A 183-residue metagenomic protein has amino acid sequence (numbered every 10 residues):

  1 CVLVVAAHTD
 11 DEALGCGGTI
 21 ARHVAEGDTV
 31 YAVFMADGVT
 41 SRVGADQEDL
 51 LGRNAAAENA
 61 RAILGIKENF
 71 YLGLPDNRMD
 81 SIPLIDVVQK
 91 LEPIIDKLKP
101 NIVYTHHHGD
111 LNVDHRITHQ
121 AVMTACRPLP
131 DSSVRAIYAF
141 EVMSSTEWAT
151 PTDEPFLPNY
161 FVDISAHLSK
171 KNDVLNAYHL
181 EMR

Functional and structural regions predicted by a protein language model:
C1-V5, R22, E26, G44-E48 (+3 more regions): Metal-dependent de-N-acetylase/amidase catalytic core
A6-V24: Di-metal (Zn2+ and/or Mg2+/Mn2+) metal-binding site signature of metallo-dependent hydrolases with the MBL/beta-CASP
D10, P75-R78: Short, internal active-site loops enriched in acidic
G15, G52, D86: Short, conserved clusters of charged catalytic residues that mark active-site and nucleotide-handling motifs
V30-V39: A short beta-strand-loop structural module common to alpha/beta enzyme folds
M35, Y71-P75: Short glycine-rich catalytic loops that host catalytic nucleophiles or stabilize transition states across multiple
S41-G44, L72: Glycine-/proline-rich flexible loop or hinge segments
L51-E58, H119: Short, surface-exposed alpha-helical segments at coil->helix boundaries
